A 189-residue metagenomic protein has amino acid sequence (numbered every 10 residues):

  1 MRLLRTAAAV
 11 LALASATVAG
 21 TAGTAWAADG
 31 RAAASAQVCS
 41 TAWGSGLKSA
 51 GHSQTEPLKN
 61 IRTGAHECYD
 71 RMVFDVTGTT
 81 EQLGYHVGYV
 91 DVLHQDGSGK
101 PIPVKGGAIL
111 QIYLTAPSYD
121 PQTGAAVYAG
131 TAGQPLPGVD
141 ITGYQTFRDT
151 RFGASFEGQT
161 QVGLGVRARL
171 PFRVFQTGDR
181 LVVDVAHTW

Functional and structural regions predicted by a protein language model:
L3-T6, T21-W189: Short linear recognition/processing motifs and adjacent strand/loop elements at protein termini and domain edges
A9-G20: Bacterial N-terminal signal peptides
